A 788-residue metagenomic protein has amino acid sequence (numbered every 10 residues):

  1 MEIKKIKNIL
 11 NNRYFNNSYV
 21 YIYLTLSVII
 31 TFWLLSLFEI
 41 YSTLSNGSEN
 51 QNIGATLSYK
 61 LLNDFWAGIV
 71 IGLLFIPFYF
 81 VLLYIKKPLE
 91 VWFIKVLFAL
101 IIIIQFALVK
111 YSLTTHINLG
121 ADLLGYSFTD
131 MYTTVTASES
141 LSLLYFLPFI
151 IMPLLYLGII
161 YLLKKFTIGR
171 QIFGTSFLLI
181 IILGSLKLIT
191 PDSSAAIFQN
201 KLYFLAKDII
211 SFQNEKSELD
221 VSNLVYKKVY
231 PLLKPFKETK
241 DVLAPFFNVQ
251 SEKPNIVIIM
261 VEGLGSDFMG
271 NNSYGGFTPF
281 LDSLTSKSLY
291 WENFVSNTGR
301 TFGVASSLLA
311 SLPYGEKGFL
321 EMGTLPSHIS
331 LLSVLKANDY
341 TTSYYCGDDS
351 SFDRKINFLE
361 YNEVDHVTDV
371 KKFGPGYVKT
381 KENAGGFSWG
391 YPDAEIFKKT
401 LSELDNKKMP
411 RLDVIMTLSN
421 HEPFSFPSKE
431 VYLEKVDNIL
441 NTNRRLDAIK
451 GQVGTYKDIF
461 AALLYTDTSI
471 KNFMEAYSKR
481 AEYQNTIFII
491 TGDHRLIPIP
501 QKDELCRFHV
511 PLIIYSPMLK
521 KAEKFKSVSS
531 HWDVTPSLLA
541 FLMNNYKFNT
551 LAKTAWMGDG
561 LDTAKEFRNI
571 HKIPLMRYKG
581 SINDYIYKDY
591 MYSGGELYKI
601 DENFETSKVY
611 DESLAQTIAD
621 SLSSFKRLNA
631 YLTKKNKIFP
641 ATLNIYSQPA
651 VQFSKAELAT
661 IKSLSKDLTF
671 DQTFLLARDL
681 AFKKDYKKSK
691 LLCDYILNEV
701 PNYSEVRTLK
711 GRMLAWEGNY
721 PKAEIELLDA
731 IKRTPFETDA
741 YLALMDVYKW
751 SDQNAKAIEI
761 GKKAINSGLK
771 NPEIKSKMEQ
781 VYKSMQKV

Functional and structural regions predicted by a protein language model:
E2-Q213: Transmembrane and membrane-interface helices of multi-pass, inner-membrane envelope-modifying transferases
A206-T550, K565-R568, L680: Soluble catalytic regions of membrane-associated enzymes that act on cell-envelope and secretory-pathway components
T550-T669: Phosphate/adenylate-binding glycine loop and adjacent helical scaffold
F682, W716-E717, W750, S784-M785: Register position in tetratricopeptide repeats
